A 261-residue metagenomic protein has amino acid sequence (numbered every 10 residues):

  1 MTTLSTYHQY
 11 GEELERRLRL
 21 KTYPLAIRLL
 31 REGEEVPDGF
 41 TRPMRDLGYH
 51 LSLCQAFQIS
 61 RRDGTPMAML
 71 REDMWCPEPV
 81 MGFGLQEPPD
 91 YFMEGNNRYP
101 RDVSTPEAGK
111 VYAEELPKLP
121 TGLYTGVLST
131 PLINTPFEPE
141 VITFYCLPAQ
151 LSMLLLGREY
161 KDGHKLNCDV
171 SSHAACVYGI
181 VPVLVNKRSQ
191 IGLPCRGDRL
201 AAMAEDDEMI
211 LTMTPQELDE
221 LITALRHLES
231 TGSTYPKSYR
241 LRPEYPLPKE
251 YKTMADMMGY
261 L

Functional and structural regions predicted by a protein language model:
L4-L261: Acidic, serine/proline-rich low-complexity intrinsically disordered regions
